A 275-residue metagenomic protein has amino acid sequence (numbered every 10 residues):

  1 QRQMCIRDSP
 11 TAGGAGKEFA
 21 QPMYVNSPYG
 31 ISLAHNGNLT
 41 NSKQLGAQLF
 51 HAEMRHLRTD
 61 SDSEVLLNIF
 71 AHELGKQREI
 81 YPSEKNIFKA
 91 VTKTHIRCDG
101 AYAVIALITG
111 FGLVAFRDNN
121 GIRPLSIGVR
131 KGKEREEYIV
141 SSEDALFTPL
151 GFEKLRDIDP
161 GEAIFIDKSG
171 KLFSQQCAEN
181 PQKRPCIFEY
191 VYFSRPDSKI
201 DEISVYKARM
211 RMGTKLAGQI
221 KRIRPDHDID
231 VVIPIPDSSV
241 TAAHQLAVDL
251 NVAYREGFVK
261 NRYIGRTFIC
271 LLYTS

Functional and structural regions predicted by a protein language model:
Q1-M4, Y273-T274: Cys/His-enriched low-complexity segments
Q3, R7-P160, F165-V231, I235: Conserved short alpha-helical segments that host acidic/polar catalytic motifs at enzyme active sites
A15-E18, H244, A253, G257-F258: Feature captures the catalytic cores and cofactor-binding loops of soluble hydro-lyases/lyases that act on carboxylate
T40, T241, Y263: Charged, alpha-helix-enriched surfaces in structured cytosolic catalytic cores of large nucleotide-utilizing machines
L45, A242-A243: Generic structural signal for hydrophobic residues
D237-S239, Q245-A247: Active-site diphosphate/adenylate-binding microenvironment
N251-S275: Short, glycine/charge-rich flexible loops or terminal/linker lids adjacent to PRPP-binding catalytic cores
